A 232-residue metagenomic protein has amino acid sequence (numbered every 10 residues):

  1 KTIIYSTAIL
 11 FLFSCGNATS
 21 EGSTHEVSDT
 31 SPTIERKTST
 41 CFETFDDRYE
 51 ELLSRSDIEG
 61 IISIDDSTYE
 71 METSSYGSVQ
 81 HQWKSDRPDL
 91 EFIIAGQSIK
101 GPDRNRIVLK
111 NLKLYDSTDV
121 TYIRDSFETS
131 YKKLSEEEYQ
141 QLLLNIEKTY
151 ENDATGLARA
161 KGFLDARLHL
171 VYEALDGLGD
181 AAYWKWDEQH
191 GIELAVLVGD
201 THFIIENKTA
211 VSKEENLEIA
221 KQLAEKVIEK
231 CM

Functional and structural regions predicted by a protein language model:
K1-A8: Sec-dependent signal peptide recognition, specifically the positively charged N-region followed immediately by
A8-I9, I34: Residue-level signal for mature regions of secreted extracellular proteins and peptides
L12-S14: C-terminal motif of bacterial Sec signal peptides marking the signal peptidase cleavage site
T19-A95: N-terminal "mature-domain start" segment
D65-G177: Short, solvent-exposed recognition patches
E151-M232: A short, solvent-exposed beta-edge/loop patch
